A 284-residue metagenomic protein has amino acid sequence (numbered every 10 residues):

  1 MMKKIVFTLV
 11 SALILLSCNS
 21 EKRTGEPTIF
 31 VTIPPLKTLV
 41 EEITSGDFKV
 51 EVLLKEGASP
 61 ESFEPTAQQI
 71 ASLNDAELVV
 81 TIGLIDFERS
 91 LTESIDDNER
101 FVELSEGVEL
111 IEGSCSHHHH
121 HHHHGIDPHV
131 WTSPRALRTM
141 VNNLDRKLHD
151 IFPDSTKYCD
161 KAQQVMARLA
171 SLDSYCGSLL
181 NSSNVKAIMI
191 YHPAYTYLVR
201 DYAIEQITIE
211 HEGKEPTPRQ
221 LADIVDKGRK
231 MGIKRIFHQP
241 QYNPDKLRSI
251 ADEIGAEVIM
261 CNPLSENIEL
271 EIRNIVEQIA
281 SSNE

Functional and structural regions predicted by a protein language model:
M1-L16: Sec-dependent bacterial lipoprotein signal peptides
C18-E284: Extracytoplasmic metal-acquisition and chelation regions
